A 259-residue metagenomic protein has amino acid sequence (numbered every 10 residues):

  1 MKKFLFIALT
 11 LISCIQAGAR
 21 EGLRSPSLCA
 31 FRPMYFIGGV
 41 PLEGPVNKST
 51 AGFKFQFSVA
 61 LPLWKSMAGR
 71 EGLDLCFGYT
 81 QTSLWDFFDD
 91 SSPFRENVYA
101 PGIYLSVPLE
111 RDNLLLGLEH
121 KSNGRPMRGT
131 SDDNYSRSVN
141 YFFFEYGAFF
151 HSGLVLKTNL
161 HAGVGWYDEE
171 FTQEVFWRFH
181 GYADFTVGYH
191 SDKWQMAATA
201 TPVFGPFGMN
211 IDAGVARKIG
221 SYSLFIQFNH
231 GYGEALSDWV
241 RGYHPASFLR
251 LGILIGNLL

Functional and structural regions predicted by a protein language model:
M1-L23, L258-L259: Cleavable N-terminal export/targeting peptides
A19-G38, S66-K193, A198-P206, Q227-A246: Outer-membrane pore/translocation modules
M34-I37, E43, K54: Long, contiguous juxta-domain segments that are non-catalytic but functionally important
P41-V46, D86: N-terminal intrinsically disordered, low-complexity regulatory domains of eukaryotic DNA/chromatin-associated proteins
N47-M67: N-terminal low-complexity, intrinsically disordered segments
F57-L63, P101-S106, A213: Short, well-ordered amphipathic alpha-helices
N210-K218: Short, electropositive alpha-helical surface patch
H244-L259: Outer-membrane beta-barrel "beta-signal"
